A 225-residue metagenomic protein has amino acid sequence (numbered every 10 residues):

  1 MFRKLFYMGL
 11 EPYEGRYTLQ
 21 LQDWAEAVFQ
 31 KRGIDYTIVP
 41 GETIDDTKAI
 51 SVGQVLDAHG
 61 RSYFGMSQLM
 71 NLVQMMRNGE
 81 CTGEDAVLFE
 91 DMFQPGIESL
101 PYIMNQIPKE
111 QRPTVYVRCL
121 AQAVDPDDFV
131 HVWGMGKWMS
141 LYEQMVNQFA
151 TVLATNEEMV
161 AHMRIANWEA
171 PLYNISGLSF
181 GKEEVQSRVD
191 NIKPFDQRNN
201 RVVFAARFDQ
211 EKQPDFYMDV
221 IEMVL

Functional and structural regions predicted by a protein language model:
M1-L100: N-terminal pre-catalytic "stem/leader" segment of glycosyltransferase-like enzymes
K4-F6, V117, V203: Conserved beta-strand elements of the Class I
M8-L10, T155, V202-F208: Short hydrophobic "strand-cap" motifs at the C-terminus of beta-strands
A86-M92, N105-D128: Active-site proximal beta-strand in glycosyltransferases
N105-R112, E143-N147, F195-Q197: Short, conserved loop/helix-junction motifs that constitute active-site signature segments in enzyme catalytic cores
V132-V152: Membrane-proximal helix-turn-helix segments that form the acceptor-binding/catalytic region of lipid-linked
N147-N191, Q197: Donor nucleotide-sugar binding/catalytic pocket of nucleotide-sugar-dependent glycosyltransferases
N191-K212, M218-M223: Conserved donor-binding/catalytic core segment of Leloir-type glycosyltransferases
